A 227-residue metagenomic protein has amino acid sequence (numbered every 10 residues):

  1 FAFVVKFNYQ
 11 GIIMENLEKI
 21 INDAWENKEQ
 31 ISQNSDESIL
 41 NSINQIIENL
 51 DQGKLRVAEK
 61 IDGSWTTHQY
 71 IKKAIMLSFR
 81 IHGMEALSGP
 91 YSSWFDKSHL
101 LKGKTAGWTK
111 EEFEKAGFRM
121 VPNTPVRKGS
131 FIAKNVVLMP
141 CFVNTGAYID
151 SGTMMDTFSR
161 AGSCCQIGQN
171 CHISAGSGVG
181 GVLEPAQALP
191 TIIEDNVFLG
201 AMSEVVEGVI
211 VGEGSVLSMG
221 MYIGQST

Functional and structural regions predicted by a protein language model:
F1-V5: Short, low-complexity, charge-dense intrinsically disordered segments
K6-I13, P140, G180: Low-complexity, intrinsically disordered or weakly predicted helical/coil tracts enriched in serine/threonine
Y9-F118: Terminal amphipathic alpha-helical/low-complexity segments used for targeting or macromolecular assembly
E114, F118-T227: Structural signal for interior beta-strand "rungs" in well-ordered beta-sheet cores of soluble enzyme domains
